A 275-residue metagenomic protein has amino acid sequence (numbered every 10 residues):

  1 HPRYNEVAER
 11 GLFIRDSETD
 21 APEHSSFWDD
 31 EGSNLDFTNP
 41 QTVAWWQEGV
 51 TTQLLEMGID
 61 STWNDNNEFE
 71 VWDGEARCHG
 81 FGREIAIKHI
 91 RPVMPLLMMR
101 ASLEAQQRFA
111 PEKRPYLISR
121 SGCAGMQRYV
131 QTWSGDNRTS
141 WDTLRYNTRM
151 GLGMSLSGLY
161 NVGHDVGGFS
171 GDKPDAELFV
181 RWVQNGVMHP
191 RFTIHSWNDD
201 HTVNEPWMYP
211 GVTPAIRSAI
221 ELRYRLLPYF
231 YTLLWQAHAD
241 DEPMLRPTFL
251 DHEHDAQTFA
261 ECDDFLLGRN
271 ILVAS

Functional and structural regions predicted by a protein language model:
H1-S275: Catalytic-domain carbohydrate-binding cleft regions of carbohydrate-active enzymes
